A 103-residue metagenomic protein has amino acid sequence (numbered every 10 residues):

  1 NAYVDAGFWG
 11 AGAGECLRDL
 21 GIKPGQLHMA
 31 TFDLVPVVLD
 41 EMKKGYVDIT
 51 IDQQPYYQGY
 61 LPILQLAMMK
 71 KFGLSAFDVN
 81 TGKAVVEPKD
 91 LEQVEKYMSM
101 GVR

Functional and structural regions predicted by a protein language model:
N1-E41: Hydrophobic alpha-helical
C16-L20, E41, G45, Q65 (+1 more regions): Structured segments of extracytoplasmic/periplasmic soluble domains in secreted or envelope-associated proteins
Q26, T50-I51, D78-V79: Short, hydrophobic secondary-structure boundary micro-motifs
V35, I49, D90-V94: Short, structured coil/loop segments at alpha-helix boundaries
K44-Y56: Short beta-strand elements at the ligand-binding edges of bilobed clamshell
Q54-R103: Hinge/cleft segment of the Venus flytrap/periplasmic-binding protein
